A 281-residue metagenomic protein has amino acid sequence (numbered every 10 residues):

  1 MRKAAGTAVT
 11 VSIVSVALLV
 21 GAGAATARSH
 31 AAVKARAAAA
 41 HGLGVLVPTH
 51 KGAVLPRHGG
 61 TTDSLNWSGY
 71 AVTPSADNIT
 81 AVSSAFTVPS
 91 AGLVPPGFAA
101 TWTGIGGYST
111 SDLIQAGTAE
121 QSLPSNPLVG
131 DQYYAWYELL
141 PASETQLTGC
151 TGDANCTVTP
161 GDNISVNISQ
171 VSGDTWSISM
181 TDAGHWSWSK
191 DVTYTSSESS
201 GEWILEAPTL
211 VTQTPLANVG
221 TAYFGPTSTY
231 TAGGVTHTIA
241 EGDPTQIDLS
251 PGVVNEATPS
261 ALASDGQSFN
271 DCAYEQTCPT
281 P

Functional and structural regions predicted by a protein language model:
M1-K3, T151-G152: Short secondary-structure boundary micro-motifs
R2-A27: Secretory targeting and sorting signals
T26-P281: Exposed, interaction-prone regions of secreted/extracellular proteins
